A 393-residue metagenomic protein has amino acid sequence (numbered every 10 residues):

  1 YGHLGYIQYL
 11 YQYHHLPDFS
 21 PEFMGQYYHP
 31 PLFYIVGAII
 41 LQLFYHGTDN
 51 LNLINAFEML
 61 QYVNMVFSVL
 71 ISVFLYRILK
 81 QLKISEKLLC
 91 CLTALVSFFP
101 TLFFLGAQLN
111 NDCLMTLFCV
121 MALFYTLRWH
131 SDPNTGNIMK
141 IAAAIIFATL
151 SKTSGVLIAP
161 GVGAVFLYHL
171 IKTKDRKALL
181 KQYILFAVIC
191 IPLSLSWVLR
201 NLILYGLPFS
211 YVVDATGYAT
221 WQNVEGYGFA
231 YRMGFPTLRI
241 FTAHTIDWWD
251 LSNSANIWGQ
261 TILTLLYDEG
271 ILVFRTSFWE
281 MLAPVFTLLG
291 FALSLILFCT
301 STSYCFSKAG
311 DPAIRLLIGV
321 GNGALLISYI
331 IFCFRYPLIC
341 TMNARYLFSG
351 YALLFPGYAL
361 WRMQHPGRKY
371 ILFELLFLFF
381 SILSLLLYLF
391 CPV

Functional and structural regions predicted by a protein language model:
Y1-Y28, L32, Q42-H46, V224-E225: Extracytosolic helix-loop segments that constitute the early lumenal/periplasmic catalytic or substrate-binding loops
I39, E58-K83, M121, C299-S303: Transmembrane-helix motifs of polytopic, lipid-linked glycan transferases
G47-N55, L70-F98, L117: Transmembrane-helix signature of polytopic, membrane-embedded enzymes that assemble or transfer cell-envelope glycans
I54-S68, D247-L326, Y351-A352: Membrane-interface anchor segments at the N-terminal boundary of transmembrane helices in multi-pass membrane enzymes
F74-R77, L114-S131, A144-I145, L353-G357: Specific aromatic-rich, kink-prone transmembrane helix
Q81-K83, A122-K140, A148, L170-K172: Membrane-interface transmembrane helices that cradle and orient dolichyl/undecaprenyl
Y125-S131, I158-I191, I203: Perimembrane helix-loop-helix junctions
K181-I296: Membrane-lumen/periplasm interface segments of specific transmembrane helices in polyprenyl phosphate-linked
